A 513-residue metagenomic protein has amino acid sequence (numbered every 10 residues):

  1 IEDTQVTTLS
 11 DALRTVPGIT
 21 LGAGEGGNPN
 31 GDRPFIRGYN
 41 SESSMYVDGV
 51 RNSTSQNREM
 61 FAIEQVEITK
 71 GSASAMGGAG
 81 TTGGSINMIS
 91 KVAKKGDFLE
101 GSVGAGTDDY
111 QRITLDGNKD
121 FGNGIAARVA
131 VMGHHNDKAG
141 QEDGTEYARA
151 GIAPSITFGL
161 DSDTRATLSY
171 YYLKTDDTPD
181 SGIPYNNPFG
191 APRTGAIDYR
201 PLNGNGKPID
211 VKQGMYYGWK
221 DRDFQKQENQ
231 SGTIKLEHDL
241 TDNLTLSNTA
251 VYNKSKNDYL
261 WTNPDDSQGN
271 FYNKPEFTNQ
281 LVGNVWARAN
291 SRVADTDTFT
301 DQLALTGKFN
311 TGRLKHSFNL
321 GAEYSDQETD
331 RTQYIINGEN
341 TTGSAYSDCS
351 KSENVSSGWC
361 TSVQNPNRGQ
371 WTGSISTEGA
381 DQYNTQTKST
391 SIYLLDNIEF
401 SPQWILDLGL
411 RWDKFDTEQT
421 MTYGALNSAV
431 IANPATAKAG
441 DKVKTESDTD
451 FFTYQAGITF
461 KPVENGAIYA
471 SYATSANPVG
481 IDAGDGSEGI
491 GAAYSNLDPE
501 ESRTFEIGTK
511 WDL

Functional and structural regions predicted by a protein language model:
I1-G96, I507: Acidic, small-polar-rich N-terminal luminal/periplasmic segments of exported/outer-membrane proteins
I36, L115-K119, P154-F158, G232-H238 (+4 more regions): Residues on the lipid-exposed face of transmembrane beta-strands in outer-membrane beta-barrel proteins
A62-E64, A75-I152, L160-R165, Q230: Outer-membrane beta-barrel translocator/receptor signature
G101-A105, V129-H135, L168-Y172, N248-Y252 (+3 more regions): Transmembrane beta-barrel strands of outer-membrane/channel proteins
G124-A127, D163-L168, N243-L246, R313 (+2 more regions): Repeated loop/turn-to-beta-strand initiation elements of outer-membrane beta-barrel proteins
H134-A139, E146-A148, I152-G159, D163-D239 (+3 more regions): Acidic/polar loop-and-plug regions of large Gram-negative outer-membrane beta-barrel proteins
T157-D161, T296, K315-S317, E323-Q327 (+1 more regions): Structural signature of Gram-negative outer-membrane beta-barrels, strongest in the C-terminal barrel of TonB-dependent
K235-K254, R288-T422: Face-selective signature of the C-terminal outer-membrane beta-barrel domain
